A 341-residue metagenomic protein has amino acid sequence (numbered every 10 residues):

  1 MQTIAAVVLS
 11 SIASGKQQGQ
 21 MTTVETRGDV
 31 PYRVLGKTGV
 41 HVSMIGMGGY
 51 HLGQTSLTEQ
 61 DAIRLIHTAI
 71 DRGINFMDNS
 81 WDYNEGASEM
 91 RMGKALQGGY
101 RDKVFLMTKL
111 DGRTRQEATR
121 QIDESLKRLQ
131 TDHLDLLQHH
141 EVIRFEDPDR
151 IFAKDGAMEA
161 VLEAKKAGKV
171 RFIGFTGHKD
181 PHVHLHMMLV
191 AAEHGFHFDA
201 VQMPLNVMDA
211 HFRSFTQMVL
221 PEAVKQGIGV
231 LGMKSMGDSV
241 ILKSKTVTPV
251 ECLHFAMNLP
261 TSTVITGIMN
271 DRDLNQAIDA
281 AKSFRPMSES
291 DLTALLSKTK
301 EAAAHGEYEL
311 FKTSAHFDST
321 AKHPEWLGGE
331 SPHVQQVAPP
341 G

Functional and structural regions predicted by a protein language model:
Q2-K103, A160, K166, A338-G341: N-terminal binding-site loop/beta-alpha segment at the start of enzyme catalytic domains that lines or forms
P31, D61-I66, S88-A95, Q121-S125 (+6 more regions): A general structural detector for well-ordered alpha-helical segments in enzyme core domains, enriched
L35, M47, M77, M92 (+8 more regions): Conserved, mostly hydrophobic/aromatic
G48-Q60, M107-Q116, P148-R150, K179-D180 (+1 more regions): Active-site mouth loops of central-metabolism enzymes
N75-D82, M107-K109, R171-T176, Q202-M203 (+1 more regions): Short catalytic-loop micro-motif centered on adjacent basic/acidic residues
R113-M218, V224-L231: Glycine/proline-rich, positively charged, aromatic-decorated active-site loop/lid region on the catalytic face
H194, M218-G341: Structured C-terminal cap/extension of enzyme domains
